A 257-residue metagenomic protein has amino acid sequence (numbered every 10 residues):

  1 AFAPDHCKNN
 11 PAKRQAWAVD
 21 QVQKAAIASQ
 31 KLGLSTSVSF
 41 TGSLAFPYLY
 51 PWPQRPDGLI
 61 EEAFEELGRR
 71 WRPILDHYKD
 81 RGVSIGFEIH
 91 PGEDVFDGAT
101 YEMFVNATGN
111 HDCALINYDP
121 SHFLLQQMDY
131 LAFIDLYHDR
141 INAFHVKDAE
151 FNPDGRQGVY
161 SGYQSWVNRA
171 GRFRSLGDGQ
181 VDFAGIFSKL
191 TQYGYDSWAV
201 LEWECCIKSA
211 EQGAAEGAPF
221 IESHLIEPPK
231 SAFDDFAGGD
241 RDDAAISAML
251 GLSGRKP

Functional and structural regions predicted by a protein language model:
F2-L115, D235, L250-R255: Active-site acidic/histidine proton-transfer and metal-coordination neighborhood in alpha/beta enzyme cores
D20-T36, R72, D129-N142, A184-Q192: Short amphipathic alpha-helices and their capping/turn segments at secondary-structure boundaries
S37, F144, W198-A199: Hydrophobic residues within beta-strands of alpha/beta enzymes
G42, A149, W203-E204: Flexible loop residues that form catalytic and substrate-binding hotspots at small-molecule/glycan-binding clefts
E62-F64, G68-Q180, P229-F233, D242: Acidic/histidine-rich catalytic cores of soluble enzymes
V200-A210, G238: A short, acidic, flexible beta-alpha connecting loop/helix-capping segment that sits on the rim of active
A210-K230: C-terminal helical cap(s) of enzyme catalytic domains, especially alpha/beta-barrels
I226-P257: Terminal-tail/helix-coil boundary detector
